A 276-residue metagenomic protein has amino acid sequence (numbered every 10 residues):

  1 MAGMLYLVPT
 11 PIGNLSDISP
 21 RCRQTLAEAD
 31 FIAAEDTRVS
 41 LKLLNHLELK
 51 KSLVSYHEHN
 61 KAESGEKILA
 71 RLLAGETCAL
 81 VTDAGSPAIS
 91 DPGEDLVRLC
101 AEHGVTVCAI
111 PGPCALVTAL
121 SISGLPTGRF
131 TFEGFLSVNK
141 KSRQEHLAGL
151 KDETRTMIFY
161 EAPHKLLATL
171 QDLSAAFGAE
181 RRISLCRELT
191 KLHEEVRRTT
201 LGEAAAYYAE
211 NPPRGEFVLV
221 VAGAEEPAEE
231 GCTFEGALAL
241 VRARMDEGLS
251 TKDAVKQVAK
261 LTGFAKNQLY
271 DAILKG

Functional and structural regions predicted by a protein language model:
M1-H59: Glycine-rich, flexible N-terminal cofactor/catalytic loop recognition
A2, T156, P163-G276: A contiguous loop/helix-start segment that scaffolds small-molecule binding in enzyme catalytic cores
G3-L5, A74-A79, R155-T156: Loop/turn-to-beta-strand initiation segments
L26-I32, G104-C108, T156-M157: Short active-site oxyanion
A34, V107-G112, F159, L185: General beta-strand structural signal in soluble alpha/beta enzymes
S55-E63, L136-K140: Conserved helicase motor
P92-E94, T251: Glycine-centered tight-turn and secondary-structure capping sites
D95-E153: Class I SAM-dependent methyltransferase SAM-binding "motif I" and its flanking Rossmann-like core
